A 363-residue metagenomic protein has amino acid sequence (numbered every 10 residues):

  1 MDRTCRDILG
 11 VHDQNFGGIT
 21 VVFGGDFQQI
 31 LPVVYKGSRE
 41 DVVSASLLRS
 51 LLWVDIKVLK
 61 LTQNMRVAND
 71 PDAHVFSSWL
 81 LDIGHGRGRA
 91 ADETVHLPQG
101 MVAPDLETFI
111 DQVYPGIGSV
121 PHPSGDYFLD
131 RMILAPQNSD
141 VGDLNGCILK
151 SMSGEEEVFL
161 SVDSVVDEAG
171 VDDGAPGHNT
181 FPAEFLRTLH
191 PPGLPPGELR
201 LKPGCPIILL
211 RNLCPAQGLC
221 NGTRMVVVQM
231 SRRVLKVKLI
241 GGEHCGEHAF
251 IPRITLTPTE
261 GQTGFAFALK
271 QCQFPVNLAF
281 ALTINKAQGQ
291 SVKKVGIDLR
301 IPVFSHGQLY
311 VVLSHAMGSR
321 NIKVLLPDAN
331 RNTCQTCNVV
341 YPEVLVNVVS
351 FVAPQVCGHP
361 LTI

Functional and structural regions predicted by a protein language model:
M1-I363: RecA-like helicase/translocase P-loop NTPase motor core
